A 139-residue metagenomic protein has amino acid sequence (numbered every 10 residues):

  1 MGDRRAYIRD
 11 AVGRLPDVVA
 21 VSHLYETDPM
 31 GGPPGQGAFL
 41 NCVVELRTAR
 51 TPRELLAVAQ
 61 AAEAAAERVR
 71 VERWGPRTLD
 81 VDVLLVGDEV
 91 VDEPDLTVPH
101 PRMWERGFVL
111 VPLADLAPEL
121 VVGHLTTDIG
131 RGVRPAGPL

Functional and structural regions predicted by a protein language model:
M1-P16, V21-D28: N-terminal beta1-alpha1 ligand-phosphate binding loop
L24, M30-F39, R53-L139: Flexible, gly/pro- and Lys/Arg-enriched active-site loops
A49-T51: Helix N-cap motif at beta-to-alpha junctions
